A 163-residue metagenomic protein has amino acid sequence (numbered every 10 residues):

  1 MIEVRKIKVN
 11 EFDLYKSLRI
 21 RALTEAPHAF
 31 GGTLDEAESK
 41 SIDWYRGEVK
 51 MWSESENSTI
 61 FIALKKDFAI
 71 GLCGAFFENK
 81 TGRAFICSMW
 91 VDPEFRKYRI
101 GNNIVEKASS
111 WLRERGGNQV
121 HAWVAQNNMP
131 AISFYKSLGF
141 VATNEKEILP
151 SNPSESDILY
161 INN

Functional and structural regions predicted by a protein language model:
M1-V4: Extreme N-terminal starter segment of soluble prokaryotic enzymes
V9-N10, K16-S17, R21-S88, D92-E94 (+3 more regions): Acetyl-CoA-dependent GNAT
L14, F85-I86, Q119, P130: Amphipathic alpha-helical recognition patches that constitute DNA-binding helices
L14, R99, N103, K107 (+1 more regions): Alpha-helical macromolecular-interaction surfaces
D92-Y98, Q126-N127: Active-site acidic-Proline motif in GNAT/NAT acetyltransferases
R96, R113, K136: Short polybasic/polar patches that bind polyanions
Y98, R115-N118: Short coil/turn segments at alpha/beta junctions that flank glycine-rich nucleotide-binding fingerprints
N118-H121, A125-I132, K136-N163: C-terminal "cap" of GNAT-fold acetyltransferases
